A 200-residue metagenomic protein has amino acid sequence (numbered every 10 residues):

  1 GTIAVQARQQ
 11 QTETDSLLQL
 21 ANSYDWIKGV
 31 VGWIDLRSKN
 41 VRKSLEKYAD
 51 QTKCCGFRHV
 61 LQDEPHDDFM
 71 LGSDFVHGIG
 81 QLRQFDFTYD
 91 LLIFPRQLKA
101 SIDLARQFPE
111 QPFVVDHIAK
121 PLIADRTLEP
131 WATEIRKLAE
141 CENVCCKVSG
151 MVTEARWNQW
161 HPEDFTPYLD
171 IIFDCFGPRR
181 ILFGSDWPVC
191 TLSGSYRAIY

Functional and structural regions predicted by a protein language model:
G1-T2: Catalytic domains of carbohydrate-active enzymes, especially glycoside hydrolases
A7, I34, I118, D186-W187: Active-site metal-binding loops of divalent metal-dependent hydrolases
Q9-R96, D103-R106, K147-M151, N158-Q159: Active-site gating/metal-coordination segments in enzymes
E13-K28, P109-V115, F165-D174, Y196-Y200: Short, electropositive alpha-helical surface patch
Q51, Q84, E110, E140-N143 (+1 more regions): Active-site acidic short loop of glycosyltransferases
H77, K99, I118-E129: Binuclear metal-dependent hydrolase catalytic cores centered on His/Asp/Glu-rich metal-binding motifs
L92-I93, V114-I118, C141: Conserved anion-binding
L122-Y200: H/E-rich (His + Asp/Glu) clusters that bind or coordinate divalent metals
